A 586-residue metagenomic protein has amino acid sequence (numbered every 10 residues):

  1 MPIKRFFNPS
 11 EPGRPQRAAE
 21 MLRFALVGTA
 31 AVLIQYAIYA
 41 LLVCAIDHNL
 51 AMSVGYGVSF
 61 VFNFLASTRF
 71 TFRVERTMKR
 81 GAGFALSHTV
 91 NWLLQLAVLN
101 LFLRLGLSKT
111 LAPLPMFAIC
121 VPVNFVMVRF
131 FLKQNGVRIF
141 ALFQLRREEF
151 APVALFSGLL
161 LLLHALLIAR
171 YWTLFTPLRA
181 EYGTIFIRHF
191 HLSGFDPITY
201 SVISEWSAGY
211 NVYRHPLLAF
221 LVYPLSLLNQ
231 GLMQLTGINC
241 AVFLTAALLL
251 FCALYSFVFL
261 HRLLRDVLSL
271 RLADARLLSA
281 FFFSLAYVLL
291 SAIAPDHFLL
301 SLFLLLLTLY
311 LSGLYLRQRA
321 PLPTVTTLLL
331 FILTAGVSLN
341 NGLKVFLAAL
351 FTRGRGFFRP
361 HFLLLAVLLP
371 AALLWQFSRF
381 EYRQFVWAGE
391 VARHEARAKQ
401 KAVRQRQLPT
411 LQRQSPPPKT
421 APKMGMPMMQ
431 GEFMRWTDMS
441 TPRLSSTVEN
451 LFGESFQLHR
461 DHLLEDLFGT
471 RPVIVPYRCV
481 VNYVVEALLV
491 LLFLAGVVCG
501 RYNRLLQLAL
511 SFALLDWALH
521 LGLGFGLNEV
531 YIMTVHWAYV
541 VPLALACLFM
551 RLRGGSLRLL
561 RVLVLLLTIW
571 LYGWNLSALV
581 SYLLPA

Functional and structural regions predicted by a protein language model:
L50, L111-A112, L260-S284, Q507 (+1 more regions): Transmembrane-helix signature of polytopic, membrane-embedded enzymes that assemble or transfer cell-envelope glycans
L142-F143, G342-A371, F385-K399: Perimembrane helix-loop-helix junctions
R146-G194, S201-W206, L368-R383, T568-W574: Transmembrane signal-anchor helices characteristic of membrane glycosylation enzymes that use polyprenol
P197-F243, R413-A495, L506-A509: Lumenal/periplasmic acceptor-binding loop at the mouth of the active site in multi-pass, GT-C-fold membrane enzymes
A247-L268, L491-A495: Transmembrane-helix motifs of polytopic, lipid-linked glycan transferases
I293-H297: Short acidic/glycine- and proline-prone juxtamembrane loop motifs at membrane-interface regions of multi-pass membrane
L300-R317, A544: Specific aromatic-rich, kink-prone transmembrane helix
L322-L339, V345-R353, L365-P370, L566-L567: Membrane-interface alpha helices of multi-pass inner-membrane proteins
